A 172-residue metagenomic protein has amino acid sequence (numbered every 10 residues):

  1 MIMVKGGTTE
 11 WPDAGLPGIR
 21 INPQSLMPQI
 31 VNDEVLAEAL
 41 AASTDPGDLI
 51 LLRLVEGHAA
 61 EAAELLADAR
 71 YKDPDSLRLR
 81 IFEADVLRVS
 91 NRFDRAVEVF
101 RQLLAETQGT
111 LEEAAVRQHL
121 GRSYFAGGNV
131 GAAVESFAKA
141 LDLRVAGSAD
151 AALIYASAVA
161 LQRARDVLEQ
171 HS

Functional and structural regions predicted by a protein language model:
M1-D73, V89, V167-S172: N-terminal alpha-helical interaction modules that lie
A41, D75, E112, A152-A156: Structural signature of alpha-solenoid helical repeat junctions
G47-E56, A67-A115, H119, N129: Alpha-helical adaptor scaffolds
A59, L66-A67, F100, F137 (+1 more regions): Inward-facing hydrophobic residues that define packing positions of alpha-helical scaffold repeats
D73, T107-Q108, R144-G147, L168: Alpha-helical junction/boundary sensor with strong preference for TPR arrays
V116-H119, S136, L153: Sensory/regulatory domains in signal-transduction proteins
V130-S148, Y155, V159-Q162: TPR/TPR-like (Sel1-like) alpha-helical repeat modules
